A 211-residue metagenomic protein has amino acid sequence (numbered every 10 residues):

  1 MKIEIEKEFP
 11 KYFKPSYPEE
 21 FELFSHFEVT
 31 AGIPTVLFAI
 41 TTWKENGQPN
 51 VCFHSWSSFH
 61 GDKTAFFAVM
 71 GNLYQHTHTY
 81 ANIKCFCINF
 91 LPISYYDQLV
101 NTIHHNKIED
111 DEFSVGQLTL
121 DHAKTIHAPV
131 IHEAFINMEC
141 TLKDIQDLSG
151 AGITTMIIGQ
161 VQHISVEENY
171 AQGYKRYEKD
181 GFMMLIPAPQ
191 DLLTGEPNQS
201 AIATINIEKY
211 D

Functional and structural regions predicted by a protein language model:
M1-D211: Basic, polyanion-binding surface patches
